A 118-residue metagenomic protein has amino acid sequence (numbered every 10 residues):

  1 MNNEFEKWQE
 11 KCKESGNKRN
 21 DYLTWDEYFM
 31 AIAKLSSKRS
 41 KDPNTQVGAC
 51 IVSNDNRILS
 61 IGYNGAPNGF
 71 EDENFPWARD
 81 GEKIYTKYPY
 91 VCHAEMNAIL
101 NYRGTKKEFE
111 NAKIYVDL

Functional and structural regions predicted by a protein language model:
M1-L118: Zinc-dependent deaminase catalytic domain
